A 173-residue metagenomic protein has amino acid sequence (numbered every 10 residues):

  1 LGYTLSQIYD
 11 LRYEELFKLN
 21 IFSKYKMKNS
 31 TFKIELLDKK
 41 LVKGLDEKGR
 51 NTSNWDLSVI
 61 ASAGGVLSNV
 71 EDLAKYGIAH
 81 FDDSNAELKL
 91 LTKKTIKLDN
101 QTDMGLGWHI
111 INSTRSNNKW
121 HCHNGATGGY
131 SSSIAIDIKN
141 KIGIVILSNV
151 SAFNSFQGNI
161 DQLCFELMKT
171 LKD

Functional and structural regions predicted by a protein language model:
Q7-L19, S23, R50-D173: Catalytic loop of the DD-peptidase/beta-lactamase superfamily, centered on the K-T-G motif and neighboring
S23-N29: Long, well-ordered core segments of solenoidal/helical folds
T31-K39: Short, surface-exposed recognition loops and adjoining beta-strand edges that mediate ligand/DNA contacts, enriched
V42: Active-site-proximal cap/lid insertion segments
L45-D46: A cross-family detector of function-defining hotspots
